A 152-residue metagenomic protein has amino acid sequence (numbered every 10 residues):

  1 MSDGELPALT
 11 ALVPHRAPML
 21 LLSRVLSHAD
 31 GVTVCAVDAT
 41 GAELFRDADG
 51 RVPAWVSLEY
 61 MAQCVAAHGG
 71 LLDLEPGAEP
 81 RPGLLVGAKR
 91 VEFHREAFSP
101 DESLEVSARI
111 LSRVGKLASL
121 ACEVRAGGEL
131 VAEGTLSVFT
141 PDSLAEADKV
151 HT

Functional and structural regions predicted by a protein language model:
L6-R16: Short aromatic-glycine motifs in intrinsically disordered, low-complexity regions
P14-L21, S99-L104: Short coil-to-beta-strand transition motifs
A17-P53: Catalytic strand-loop segment that frames the active site of acyl-thioester-processing enzymes
L20-S23, V86, V106-A108, G134: Small-residue-enriched segments and motifs
L26-A29, E92, S112-V114, T140: A generic structural motif
D49-H68, P82-V86: Compact, glycine-rich, soluble single-domain proteins
A67, A97-E105, R109-T152: HotDog/MaoC-like acyl-thioester-processing domains
A67-E105: Hydrophobic beta-strand-centered segment that forms part of the acyl-chain substrate-binding groove
